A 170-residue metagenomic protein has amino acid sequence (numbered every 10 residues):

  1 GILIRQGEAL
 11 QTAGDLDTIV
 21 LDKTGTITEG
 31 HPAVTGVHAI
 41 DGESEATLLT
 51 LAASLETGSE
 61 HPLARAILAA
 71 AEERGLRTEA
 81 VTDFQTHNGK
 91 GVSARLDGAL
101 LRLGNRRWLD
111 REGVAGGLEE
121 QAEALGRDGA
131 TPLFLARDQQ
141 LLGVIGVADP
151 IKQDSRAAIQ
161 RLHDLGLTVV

Functional and structural regions predicted by a protein language model:
R5-V170: Cytosolic catalytic headpiece
